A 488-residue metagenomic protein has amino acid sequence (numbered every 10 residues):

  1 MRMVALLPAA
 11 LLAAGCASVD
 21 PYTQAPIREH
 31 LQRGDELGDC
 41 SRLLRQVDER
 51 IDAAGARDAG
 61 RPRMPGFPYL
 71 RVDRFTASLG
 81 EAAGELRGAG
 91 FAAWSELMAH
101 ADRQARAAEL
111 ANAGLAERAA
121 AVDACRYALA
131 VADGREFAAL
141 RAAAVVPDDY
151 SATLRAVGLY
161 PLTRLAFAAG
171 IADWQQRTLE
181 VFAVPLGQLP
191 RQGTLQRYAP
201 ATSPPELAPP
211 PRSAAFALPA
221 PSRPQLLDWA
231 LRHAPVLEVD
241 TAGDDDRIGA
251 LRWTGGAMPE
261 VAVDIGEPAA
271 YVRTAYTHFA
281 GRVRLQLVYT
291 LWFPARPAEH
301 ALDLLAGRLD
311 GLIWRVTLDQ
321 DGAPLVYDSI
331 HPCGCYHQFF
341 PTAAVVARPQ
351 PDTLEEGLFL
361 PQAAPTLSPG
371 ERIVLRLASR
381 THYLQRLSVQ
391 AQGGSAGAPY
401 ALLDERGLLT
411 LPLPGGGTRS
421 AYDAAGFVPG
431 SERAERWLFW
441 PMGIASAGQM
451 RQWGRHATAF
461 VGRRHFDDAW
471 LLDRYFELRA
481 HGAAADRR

Functional and structural regions predicted by a protein language model:
M1-A9: Sec-dependent signal peptide recognition, specifically the positively charged N-region followed immediately by
M3, P224, V272-Y276, D303 (+3 more regions): Short, well-ordered helical secondary-structure segments
A14-G15: C-terminal motif of bacterial Sec signal peptides marking the signal peptidase cleavage site
D20-E206, R308-D310, D321-R488: Domain-length functional cores that host ligand/cofactor binding and catalytic or interaction surfaces in mature
G158-V261, A298: Extended, regular secondary-structure scaffolds
H233-V236, V283, G462: Glycine-centered secondary-structure boundary/capping sites
I248-Y327: Short N-terminal edge-element motif at the start of the domain
